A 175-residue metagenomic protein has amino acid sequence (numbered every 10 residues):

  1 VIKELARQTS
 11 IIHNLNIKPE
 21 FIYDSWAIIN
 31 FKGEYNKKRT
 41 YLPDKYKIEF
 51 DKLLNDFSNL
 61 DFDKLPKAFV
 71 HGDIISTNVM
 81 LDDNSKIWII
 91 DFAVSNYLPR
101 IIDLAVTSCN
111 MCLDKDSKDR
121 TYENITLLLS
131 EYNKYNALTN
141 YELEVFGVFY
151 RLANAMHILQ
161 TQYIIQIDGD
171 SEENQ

Functional and structural regions predicted by a protein language model:
V1-K45, K67, Y97: A cross-family kinase active-site recognition segment
E4, Q8, E49, D103 (+1 more regions): Charged catalytic carboxylate motif
L15-I22, D63, N136-Y141: Surface-exposed helix-capping loop/turn segments at secondary-structure junctions
I29, L53, F149-L152: Short acidic/histidine-centered micro-motifs embedded in hydrophobic/aromatic stretches that mark compact functional
N55-I102: Active-site acidic catalytic loop and adjacent metal/ATP-binding pocket of ATP-dependent phosphoryl transfer enzymes
I101-A137, L152-G169: Active-site activation/catalytic loop segments of kinase-like enzymes and analogous catalytic loops in related
L138-Y150: All-alpha amphipathic helical-bundle segments outside canonical DNA-binding/catalytic cores that form hydrophobic
